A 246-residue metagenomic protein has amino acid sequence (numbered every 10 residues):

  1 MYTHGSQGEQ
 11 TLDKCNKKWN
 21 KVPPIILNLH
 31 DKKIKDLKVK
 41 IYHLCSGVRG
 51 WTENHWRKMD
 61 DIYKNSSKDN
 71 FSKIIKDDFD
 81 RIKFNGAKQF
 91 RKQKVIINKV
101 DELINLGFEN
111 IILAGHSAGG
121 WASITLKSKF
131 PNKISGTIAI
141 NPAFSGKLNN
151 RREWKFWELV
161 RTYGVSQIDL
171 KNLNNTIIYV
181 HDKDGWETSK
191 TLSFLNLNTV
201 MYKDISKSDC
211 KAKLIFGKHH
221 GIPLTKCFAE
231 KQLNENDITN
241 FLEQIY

Functional and structural regions predicted by a protein language model:
M1-I34, V48-K58: Short, surface-exposed "cap/lid" segments of acyl-processing enzymes
Y2-G5, H43, A114: Structural cue for short, hydrophobic secondary-structure segments
S6, C45-R49, D77-D80, A143: Short beta-to-alpha linker loops that shape the active-site pocket of alpha/beta-hydrolase fold enzymes
K35-C45, K73: A fold-wide structural signal in alpha/beta-hydrolase
H55-N105: Alpha/beta-hydrolase active-site loop
F108-R161: Primarily recognizes the serine-hydrolase "nucleophile elbow" in alpha/beta-hydrolase and SGNH/GDSL folds
P142-C210: The feature captures the conserved acid-bearing segment of alpha/beta-hydrolase catalytic domains
V200-Y246: C-terminal catalytic histidine-bearing segment of alpha/beta-hydrolase fold enzymes
